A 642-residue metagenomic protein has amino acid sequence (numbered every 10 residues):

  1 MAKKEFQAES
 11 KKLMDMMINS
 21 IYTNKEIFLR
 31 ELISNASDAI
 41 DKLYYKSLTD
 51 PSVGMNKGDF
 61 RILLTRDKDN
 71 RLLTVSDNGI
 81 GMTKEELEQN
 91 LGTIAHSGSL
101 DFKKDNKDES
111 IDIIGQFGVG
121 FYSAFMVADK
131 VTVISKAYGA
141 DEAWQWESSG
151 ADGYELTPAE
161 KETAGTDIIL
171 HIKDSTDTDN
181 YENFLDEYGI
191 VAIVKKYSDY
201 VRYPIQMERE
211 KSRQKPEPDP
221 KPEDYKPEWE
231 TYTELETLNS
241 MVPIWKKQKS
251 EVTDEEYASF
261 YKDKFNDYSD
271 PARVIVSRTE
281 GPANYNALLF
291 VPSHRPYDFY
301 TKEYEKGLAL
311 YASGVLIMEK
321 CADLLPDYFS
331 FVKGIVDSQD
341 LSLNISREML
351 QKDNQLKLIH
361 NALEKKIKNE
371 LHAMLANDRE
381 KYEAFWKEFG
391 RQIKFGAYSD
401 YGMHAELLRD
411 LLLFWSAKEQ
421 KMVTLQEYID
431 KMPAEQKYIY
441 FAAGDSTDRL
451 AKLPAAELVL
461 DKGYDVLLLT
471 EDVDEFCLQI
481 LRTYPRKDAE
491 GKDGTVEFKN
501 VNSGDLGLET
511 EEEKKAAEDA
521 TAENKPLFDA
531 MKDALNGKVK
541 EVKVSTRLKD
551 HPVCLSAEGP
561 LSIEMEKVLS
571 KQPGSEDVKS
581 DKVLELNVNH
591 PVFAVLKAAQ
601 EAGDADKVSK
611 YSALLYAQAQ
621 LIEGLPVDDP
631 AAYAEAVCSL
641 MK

Functional and structural regions predicted by a protein language model:
M1-F184, A192, K215: GHKL (Bergerat-fold) ATPase N-terminal catalytic module, capturing the glycine-rich phosphate-binding loop and acidic
I113, V131-G153, K173-N183, Y188-K642: GHKL/Bergerat-fold ATPase module in large chromosome/replication-associated machines
